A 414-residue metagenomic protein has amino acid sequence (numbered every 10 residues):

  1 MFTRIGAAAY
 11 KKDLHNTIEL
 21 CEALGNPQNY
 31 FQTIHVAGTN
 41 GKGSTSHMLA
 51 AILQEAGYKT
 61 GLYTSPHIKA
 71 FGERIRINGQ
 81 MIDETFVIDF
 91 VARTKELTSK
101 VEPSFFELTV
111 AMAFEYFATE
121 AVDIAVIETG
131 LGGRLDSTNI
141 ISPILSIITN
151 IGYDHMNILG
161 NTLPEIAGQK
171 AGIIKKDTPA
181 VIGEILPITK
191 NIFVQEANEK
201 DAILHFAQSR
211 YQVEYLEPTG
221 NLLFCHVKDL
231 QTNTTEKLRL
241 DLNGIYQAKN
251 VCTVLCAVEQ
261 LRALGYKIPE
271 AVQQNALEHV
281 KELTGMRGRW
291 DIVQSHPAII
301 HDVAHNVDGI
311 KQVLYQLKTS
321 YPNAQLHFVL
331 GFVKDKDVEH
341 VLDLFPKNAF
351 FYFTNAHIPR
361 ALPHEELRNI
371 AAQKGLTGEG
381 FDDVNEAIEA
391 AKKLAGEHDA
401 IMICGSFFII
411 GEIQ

Functional and structural regions predicted by a protein language model:
M1-A8: Charged, amphipathic alpha-helical linker segments immediately N-terminal to NTP-binding catalytic cores
A8-L14, E19-N29, E55-I141, N157-L159 (+1 more regions): ATP-dependent carboxylate-amine ligase catalytic core
V36, S44-G61: A conserved segment at the C-terminal end of the G1
P103, A125-E128, I147-K237, V251 (+1 more regions): Acidic, Mg2+-coordinating active-site environments of NTP-dependent enzymes
T119, I124-T129, S137-I147, I151-H155 (+2 more regions): Nucleotide phosphate-binding/pyrophosphate-handling subdomain across enzymes that bind or process nucleotide phosphates
G183-E184, N198-P218, L240-G244, Q274-V280 (+5 more regions): Beta-strand->loop->alpha-helix junctions that form or flank phosphate-binding loops in nucleotide-handling enzymes
L186-E196, D201-H205, A298-H301, V307 (+1 more regions): C-terminal helical cap/extension that packs against the catalytic core of soluble nucleotide-cofactor enzymes
